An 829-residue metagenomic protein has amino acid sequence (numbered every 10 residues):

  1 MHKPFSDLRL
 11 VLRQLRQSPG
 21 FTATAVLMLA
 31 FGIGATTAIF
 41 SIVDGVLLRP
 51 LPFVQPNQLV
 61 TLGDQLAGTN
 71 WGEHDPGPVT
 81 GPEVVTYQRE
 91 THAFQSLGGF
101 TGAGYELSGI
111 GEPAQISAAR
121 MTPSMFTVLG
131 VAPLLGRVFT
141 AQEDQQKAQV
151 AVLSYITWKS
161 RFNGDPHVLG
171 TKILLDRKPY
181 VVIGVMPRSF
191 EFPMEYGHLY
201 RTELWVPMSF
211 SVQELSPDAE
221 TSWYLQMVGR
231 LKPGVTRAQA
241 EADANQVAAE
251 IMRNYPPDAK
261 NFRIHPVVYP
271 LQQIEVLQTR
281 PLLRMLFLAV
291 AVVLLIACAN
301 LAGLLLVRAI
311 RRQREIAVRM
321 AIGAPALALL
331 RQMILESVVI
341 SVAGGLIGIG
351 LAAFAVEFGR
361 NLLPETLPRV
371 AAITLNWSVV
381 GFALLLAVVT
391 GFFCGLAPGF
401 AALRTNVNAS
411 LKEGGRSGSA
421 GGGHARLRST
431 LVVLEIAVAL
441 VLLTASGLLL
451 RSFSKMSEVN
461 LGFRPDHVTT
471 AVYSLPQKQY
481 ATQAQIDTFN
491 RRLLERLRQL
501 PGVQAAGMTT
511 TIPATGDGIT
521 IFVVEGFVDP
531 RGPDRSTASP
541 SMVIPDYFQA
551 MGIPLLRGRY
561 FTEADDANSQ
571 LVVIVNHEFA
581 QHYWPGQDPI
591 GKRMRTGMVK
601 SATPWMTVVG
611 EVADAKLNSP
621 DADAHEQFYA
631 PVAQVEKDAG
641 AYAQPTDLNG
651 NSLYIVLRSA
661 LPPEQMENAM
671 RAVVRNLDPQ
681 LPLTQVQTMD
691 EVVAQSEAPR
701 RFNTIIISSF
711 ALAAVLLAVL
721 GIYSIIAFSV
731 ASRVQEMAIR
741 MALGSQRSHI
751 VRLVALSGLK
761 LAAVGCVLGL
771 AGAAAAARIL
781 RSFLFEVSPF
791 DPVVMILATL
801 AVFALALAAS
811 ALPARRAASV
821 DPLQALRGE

Functional and structural regions predicted by a protein language model:
M1-T22, L271-V276, L304-R331, L335 (+3 more regions): Alpha-helical transmembrane segments of integral membrane proteins
F5, L10, T36-H167, L174-V181 (+11 more regions): Structured, solvent-exposed hinge/loop segments at the ends of secondary-structure elements
P19-V46, P50, I296-A299, S341-G345 (+4 more regions): Short, strongly hydrophobic transmembrane alpha-helices
I39-I42, A302, V338-S410, R451 (+1 more regions): Small-residue-rich transmembrane alpha-helices
V43-L59, Q65-G68, E191, H198-Q213 (+9 more regions): Short juxtamembrane loops and helix-capping segments at transmembrane helix boundaries of multi-pass membrane proteins
Q88, I183-F192, M208-R280, R492-A506 (+2 more regions): "Rare, low-scoring activations can occur in soluble or secreted enzymes where short amphipathic helices or signal
V276-V293, S378-F382, E697-A714, L756 (+1 more regions): N-terminal membrane-entry
A297-S341, L720-A762, C766, P813-R816 (+1 more regions): Interfacial "coupling" helices/loops that link adjacent transmembrane helices in transporter permeases
